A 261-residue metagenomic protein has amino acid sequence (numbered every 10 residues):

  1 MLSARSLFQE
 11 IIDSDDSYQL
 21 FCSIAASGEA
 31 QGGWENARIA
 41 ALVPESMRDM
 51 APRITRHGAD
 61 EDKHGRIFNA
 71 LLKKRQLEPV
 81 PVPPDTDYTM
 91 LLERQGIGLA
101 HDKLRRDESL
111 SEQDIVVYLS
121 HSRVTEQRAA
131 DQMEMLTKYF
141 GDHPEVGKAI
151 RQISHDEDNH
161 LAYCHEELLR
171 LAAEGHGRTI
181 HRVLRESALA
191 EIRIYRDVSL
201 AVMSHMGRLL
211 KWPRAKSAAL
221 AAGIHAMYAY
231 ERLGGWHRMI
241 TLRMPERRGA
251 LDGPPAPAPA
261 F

Functional and structural regions predicted by a protein language model:
M1-F261: Non-heme di-metal
